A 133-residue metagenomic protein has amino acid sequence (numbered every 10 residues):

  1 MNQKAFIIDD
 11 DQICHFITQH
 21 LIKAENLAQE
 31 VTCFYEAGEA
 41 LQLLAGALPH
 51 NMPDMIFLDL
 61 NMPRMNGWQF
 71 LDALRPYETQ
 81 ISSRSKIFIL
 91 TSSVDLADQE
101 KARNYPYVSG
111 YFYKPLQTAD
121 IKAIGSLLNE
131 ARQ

Functional and structural regions predicted by a protein language model:
Q3-I13, T18-I22: Conserved acidic segment of CheY-like receiver
C33-L43, G67: Helix N-cap/capping motif at the beta->alpha junctions
Q42, W68-I81: Short amphipathic alpha-helix used as the core "switch/output" element in two-component signaling
H50-F57: Active-site beta3 strand of CheY-like receiver
M62: Receiver (REC) domain active-site loop signature in two-component systems and cognate sites in sensor histidine kinases
Q69, R84-F88, V94-G110: Alpha4 helix (beta4-alpha4-beta5 surface) of REC/receiver domains from two-component response regulators
Y113-K114: A Lys-centered signature of the CheY-like receiver
G125-Q133: The C-terminal output helix
